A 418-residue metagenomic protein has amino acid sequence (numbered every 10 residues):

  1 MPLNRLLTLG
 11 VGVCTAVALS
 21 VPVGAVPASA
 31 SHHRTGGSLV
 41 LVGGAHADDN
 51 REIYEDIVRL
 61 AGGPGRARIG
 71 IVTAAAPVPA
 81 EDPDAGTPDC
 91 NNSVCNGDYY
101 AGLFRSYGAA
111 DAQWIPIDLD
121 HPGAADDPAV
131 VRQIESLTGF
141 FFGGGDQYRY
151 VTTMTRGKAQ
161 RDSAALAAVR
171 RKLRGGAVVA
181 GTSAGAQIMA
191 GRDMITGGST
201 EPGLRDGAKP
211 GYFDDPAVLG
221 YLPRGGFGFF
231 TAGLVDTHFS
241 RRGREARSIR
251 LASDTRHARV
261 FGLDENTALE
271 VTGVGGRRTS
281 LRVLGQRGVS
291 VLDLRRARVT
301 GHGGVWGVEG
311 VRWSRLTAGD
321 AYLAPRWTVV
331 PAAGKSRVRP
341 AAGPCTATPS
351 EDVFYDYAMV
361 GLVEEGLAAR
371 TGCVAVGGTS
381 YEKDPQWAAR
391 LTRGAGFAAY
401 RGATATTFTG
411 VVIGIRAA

Functional and structural regions predicted by a protein language model:
M1-A30: Secretory targeting and sorting signals
S31-G65, I71-V94, I195, T200-A418: C-terminal and late-domain segments of enzyme folds
I71, E81-P83, Y100, D111-P116 (+1 more regions): Divalent cation-coordinating acidic motifs and surrounding scaffolds that mediate Ca2+/Mg2+/Mn2+/Zn2+-dependent binding
D89-N91, S106-V130: Functional beta-strand-loop-alpha-helix junction segments that form "active/interaction loops" within catalytic
I134-E135, L173: A short, aliphatic-rich alpha-helical micro-motif
F141-G144, A168-V169, L173-D193: Catalytic nucleophile loop
Q147-D162: Glycine/threonine-rich flexible loop motifs
K158-R171, G207-P210: Cysteine protease catalytic core and zymogen-processing segment of caspase-like enzymes
